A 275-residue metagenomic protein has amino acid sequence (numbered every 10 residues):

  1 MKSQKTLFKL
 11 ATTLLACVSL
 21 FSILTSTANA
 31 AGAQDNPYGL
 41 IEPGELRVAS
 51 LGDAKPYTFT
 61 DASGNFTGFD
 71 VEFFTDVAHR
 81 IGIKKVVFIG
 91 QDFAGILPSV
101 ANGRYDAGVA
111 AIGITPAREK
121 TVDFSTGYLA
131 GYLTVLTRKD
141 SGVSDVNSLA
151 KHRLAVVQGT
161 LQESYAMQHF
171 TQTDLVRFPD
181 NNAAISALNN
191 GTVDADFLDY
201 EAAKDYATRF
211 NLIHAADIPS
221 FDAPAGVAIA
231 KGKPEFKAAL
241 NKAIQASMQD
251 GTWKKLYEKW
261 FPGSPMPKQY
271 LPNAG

Functional and structural regions predicted by a protein language model:
A31-A111: Extracytoplasmic small-molecule ligand-binding "clamshell" domains of the periplasmic binding protein/Venus flytrap
A31-N36, L161-F178, H214-P219, Q245-G275: Ligand-binding clefts/hinges and TM-proximal coupling segments of bilobed small-molecule sensing domains
R47-K55, G64-R80, I112-G113, L133-D180 (+3 more regions): Bilobed "Venus flytrap"/periplasmic-binding protein-like clamshell domains and structurally analogous long
G52, L129-T137, Y200, K204-N241 (+1 more regions): Periplasmic-binding protein-like
V71-I81, D140, N147-R153, Q158-L161 (+1 more regions): Extended ligand-binding regions for polar small-molecule ligands
T75, H79, V86-S148, H214-P219: Acidic, polar ligand-binding/catalytic clefts
V86-P98, S141, L161, V176-S186 (+2 more regions): Short helix-initiation/N-cap motifs at beta->coil->alpha
G95, A110-K120, Y165-Q168, N189-F221: A ligand-binding cleft/hinge motif common to bilobed small-molecule-binding domains
